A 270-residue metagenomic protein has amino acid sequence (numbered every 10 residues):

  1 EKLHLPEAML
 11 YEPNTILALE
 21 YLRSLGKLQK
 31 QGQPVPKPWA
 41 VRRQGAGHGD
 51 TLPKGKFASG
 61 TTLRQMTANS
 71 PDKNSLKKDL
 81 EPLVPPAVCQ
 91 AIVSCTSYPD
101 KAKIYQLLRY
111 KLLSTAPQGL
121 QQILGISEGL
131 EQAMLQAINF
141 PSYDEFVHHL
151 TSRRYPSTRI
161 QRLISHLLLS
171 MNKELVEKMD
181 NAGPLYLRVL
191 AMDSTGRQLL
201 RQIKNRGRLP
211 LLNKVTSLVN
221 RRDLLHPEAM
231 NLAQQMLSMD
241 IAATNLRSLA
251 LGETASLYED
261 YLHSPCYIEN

Functional and structural regions predicted by a protein language model:
E1-N270: Active-site cores that bind ATP or allylic diphosphates and position pyrophosphate for catalysis
